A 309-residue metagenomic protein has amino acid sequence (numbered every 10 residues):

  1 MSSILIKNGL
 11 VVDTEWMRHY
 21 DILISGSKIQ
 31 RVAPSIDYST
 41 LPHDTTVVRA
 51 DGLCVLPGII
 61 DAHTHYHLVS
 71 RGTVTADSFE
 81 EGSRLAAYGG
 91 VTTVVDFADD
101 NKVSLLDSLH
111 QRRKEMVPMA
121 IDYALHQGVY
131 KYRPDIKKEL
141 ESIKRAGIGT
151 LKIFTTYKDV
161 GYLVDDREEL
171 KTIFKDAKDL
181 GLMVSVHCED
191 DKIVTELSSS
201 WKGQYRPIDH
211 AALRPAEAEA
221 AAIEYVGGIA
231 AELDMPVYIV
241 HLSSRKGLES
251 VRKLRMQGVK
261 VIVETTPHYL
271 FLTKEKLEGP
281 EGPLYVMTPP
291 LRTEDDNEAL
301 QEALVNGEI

Functional and structural regions predicted by a protein language model:
M1-P42: N-terminal metal-binding scaffold of metallo-dependent hydrolase/deaminase domains
G9, I22, S27, G52 (+8 more regions): Divalent metal-coordination and catalytic microenvironments
D37-L56: Active-site metal-binding motif and surrounding structural segment of the metallo-beta-lactamase
D51-P118: Metal-associated gating/positioning segment near the N- to mid-region
T75-S83, R133-I143: Short, acidic/polar
V94-D96, A124-Q127, P236-H241: Short catalytic-loop micro-motif centered on adjacent basic/acidic residues
E115-V129: A glycine-rich helix N-cap at a beta->alpha junction
D135-I309: Histidine/acidic residue-rich metal-binding segments in metalloenzymes
